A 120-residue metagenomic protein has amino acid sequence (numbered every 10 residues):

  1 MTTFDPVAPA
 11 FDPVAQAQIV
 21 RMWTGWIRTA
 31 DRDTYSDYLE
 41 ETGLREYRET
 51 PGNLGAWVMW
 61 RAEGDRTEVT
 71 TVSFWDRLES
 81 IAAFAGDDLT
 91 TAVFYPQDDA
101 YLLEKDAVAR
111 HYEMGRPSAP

Functional and structural regions predicted by a protein language model:
M1-Q18, W57-T67, V93-P120: Glycine-rich beta-strand-turn "strand-cap" elements at beta-sheet edges
I19-W26, G55-D87: Short, well-ordered beta-strand segments in beta-rich or mixed alpha/beta enzyme and ligand-binding folds
I27-G55, L89-D98: Short amphipathic alpha-helical segments
D31-D33, E79-I81, P117: Residue-level signal for secondary-structure boundary sites
E40, R48, A82-A85, L103: Alpha-helix boundary recognition
L44, V69-T71, A107: Residue-level detection of beta-strand scaffold positions
